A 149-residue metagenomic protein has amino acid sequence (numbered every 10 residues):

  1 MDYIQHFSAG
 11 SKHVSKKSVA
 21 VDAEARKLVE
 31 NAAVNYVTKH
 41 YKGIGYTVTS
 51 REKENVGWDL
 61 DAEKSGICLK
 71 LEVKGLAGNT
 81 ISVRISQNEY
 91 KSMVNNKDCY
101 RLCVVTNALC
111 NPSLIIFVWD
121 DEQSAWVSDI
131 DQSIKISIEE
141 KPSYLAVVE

Functional and structural regions predicted by a protein language model:
M1-A23: Interdomain/boundary linker segments immediately adjacent to catalytic/signaling cores
K16-T49: Acidic-basic catalytic patches of nuclease active cores, encompassing PD-(D/E)XK and other metal-cofactor nuclease
Y41, L60-A62, C68-G75: Conserved catalytic cores of phosphodiester-cleaving nucleases, focusing on short active-site segments
K42, E54-V56, S86: Residues that act as N-cap/strand-start positions at coil-to-secondary-structure junctions
I44, V73-S124: Catalytic cores of nucleic-acid endonucleases
Y46, I67-C68: Short coil/turn segments at beta-strand junctions that form active-site/ligand-binding loops
R51-K64: Beta-rich nucleic-acid/ligand-interaction surfaces
V105-E149: Domain-level recognition of nuclease-like catalytic cores that cleave nucleotide substrates
